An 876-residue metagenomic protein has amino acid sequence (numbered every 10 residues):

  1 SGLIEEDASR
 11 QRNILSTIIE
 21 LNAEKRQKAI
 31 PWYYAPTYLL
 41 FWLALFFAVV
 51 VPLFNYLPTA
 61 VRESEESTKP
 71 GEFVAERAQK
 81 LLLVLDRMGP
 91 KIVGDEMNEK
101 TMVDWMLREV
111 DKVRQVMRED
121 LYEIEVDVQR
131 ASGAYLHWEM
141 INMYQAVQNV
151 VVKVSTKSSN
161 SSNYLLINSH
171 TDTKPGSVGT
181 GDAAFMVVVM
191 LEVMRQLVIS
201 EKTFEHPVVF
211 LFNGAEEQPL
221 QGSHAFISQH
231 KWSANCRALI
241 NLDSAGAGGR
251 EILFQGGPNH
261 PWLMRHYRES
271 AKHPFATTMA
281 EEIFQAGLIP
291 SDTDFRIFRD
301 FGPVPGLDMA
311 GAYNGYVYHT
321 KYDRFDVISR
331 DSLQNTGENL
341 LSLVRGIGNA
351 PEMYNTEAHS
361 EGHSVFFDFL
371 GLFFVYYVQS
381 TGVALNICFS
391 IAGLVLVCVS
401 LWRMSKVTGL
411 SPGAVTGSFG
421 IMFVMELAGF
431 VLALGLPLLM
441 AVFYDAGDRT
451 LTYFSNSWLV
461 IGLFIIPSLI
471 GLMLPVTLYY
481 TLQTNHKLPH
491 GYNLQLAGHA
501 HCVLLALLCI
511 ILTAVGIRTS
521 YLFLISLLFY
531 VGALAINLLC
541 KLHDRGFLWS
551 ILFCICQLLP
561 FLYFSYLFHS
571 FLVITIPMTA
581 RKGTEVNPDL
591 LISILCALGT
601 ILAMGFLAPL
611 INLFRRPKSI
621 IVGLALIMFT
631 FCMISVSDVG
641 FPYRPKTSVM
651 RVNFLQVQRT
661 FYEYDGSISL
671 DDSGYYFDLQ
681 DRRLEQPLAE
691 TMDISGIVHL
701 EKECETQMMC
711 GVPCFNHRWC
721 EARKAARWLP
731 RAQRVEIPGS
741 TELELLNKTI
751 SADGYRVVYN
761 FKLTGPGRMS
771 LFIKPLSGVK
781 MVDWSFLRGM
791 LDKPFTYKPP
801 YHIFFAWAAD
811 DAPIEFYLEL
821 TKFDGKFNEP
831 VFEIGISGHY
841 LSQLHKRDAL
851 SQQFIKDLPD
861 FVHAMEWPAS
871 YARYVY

Functional and structural regions predicted by a protein language model:
E5-L15, E20, P36-V50, F389-H717: Alpha-helical transmembrane segments of integral membrane proteins
K25-F41: Membrane-entry signal-anchor segments at the cytosolic-membrane interface, especially the N-terminal signal anchor
F54-F73, Y643-R651: Ser/Thr/Pro/Gly-rich low-complexity linker/stalk segments immediately outside membranes or between
V61-Y377, S777-G778, D783-T821: Soluble extramembrane regions of membrane proteins in the secretory/endomembrane system
D104-I141, Q145-K153, V187, E269 (+1 more regions): Extracytosolic and intramembrane catalytic regions of membrane-associated proteins in envelope/secretory systems
A234-L253, V383-V407: C-terminal domain-closing interface element
G348-F367, A428-F443, L841-Y876: Membrane-proximal extracellular juxtamembrane segment immediately upstream of a following transmembrane helix
A358-L394, L410-F419: Cytosolic-side membrane-insertion boundary helix
